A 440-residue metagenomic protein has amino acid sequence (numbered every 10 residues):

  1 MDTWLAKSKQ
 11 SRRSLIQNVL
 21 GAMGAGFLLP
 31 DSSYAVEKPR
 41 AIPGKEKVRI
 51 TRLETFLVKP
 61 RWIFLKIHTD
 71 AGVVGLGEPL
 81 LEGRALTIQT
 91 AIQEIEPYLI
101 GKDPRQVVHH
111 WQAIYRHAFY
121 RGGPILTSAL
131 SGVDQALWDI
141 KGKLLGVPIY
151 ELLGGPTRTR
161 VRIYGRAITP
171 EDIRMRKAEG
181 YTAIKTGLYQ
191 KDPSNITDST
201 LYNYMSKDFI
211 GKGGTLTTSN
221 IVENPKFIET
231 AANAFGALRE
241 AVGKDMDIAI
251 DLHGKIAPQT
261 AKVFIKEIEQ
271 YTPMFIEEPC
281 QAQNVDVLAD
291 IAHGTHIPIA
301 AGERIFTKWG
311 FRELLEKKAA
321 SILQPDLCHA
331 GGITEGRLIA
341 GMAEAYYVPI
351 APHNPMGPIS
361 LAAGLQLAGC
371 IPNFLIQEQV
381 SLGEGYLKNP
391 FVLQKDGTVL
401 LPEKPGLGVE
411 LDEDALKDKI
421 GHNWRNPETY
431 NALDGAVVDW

Functional and structural regions predicted by a protein language model:
M1-S11: N-terminal secretory signal peptides
Q17-L29, P43, V48-T51, T55 (+5 more regions): Flexible C-terminal active-site loop/helix
A35-E37: Boundary at the C-terminal end of the N-terminal hydrophobic targeting segment
I50, G72, V133, G146 (+7 more regions): Conserved, mostly hydrophobic/aromatic
I63-A71: Short beta-strand elements
V73-L145: Metal- or metallocofactor-binding catalytic centers and their adjacent structured scaffolds across diverse enzyme
I95, K102, H109, K266-F275 (+1 more regions): Shared catalytic-loop signature of beta/alpha-barrel
R160-D290, G294: Metal-dependent enolase-superfamily TIM-barrel catalytic cores that perform enediolate-based chemistry
